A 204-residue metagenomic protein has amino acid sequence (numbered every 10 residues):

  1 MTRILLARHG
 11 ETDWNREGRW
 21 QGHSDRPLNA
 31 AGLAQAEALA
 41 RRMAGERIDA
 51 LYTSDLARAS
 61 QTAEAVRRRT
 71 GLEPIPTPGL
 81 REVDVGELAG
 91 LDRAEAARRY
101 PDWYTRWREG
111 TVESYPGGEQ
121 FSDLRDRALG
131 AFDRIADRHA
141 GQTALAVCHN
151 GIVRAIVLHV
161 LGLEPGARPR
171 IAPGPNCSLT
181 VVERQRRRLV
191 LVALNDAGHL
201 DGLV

Functional and structural regions predicted by a protein language model:
I4, Q142-C148: Generic beta-sheet signal
R8-V66, P116-L129: Loop-to-helix element that buttresses phosphate recognition and phosphoryl-transfer chemistry
G10, N150, A197: Active-site metal-binding loops of divalent metal-dependent hydrolases
A38-Y104: Phosphate-coordination/substrate-recognition cap region in phosphate-metabolizing enzymes
A44-R47, I135-Q142: Glycine-rich phosphate-binding loop signature in dinucleotide/nucleotide-binding domains
W103-D123: Short glycine/proline- and acidic residue-enriched helix-loop micro-motifs that form flexible lids or anion-recognition
E164-R188: Domain-level recognition of soluble alpha/beta enzyme cores, biased toward histidine phosphatases/phosphomutases
V192-V204: Acidic, His/Gly-rich catalytic cores of divalent-metal-dependent hydrolytic chemistry
